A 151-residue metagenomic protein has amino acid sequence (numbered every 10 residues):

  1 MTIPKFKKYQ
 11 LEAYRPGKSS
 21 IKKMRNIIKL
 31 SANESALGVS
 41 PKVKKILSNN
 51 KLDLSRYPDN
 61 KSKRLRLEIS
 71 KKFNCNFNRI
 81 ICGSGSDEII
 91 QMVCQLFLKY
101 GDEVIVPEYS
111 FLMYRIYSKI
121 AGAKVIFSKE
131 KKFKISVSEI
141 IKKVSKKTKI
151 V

Functional and structural regions predicted by a protein language model:
M1-R56: N-terminal "arm"/small-domain region of PLP-dependent enzymes with the aminotransferase-like
N26, R79, K124-I126: Conserved beta-strand segments of alpha/beta enzyme cores
S40-K44, S62-R66, I90, Y114 (+1 more regions): A general structural signal for well-ordered alpha-helical segments in protein cores
P58, C82, V106: Conserved SAM-binding loop
R64-E103: Phosphate-binding glycine-rich loop
L96-I150: PLP-dependent aminotransferase-like
